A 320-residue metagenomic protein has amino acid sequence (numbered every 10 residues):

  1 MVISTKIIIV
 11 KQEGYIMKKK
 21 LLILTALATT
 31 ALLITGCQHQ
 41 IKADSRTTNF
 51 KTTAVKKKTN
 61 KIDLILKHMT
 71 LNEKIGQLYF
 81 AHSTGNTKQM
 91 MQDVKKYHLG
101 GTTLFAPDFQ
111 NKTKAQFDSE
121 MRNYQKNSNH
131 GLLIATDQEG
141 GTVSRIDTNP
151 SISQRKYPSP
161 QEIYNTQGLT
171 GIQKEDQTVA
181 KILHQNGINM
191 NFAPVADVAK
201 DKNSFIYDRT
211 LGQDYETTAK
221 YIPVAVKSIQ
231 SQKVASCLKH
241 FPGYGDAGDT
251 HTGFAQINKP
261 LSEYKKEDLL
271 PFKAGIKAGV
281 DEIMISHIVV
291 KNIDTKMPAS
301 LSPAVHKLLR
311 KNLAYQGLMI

Functional and structural regions predicted by a protein language model:
M1-I16: Short, Lys/Arg-enriched N-terminal segments with co-localized hydrophobic residues within the first ~10-30 amino acids
M17-I41: Sec-dependent N-terminal signal peptides of Gram-positive bacterial secreted proteins and lipoproteins
A31, N72, K96, Q185 (+2 more regions): Alpha-helix termination/capping residues and helix-transition junctions
H39-M69, K74-G76: N-terminal, intrinsically disordered, polar/charged segments of Gram-positive cell-envelope systems that serve as
T70, K112-R122, L132, V143 (+2 more regions): Second-shell residues forming the walls of enzyme active-site clefts
E73, Y79-G101, A106-F109: N-terminal carbohydrate-binding/catalytic regions of secreted carbohydrate-active enzymes
T84-K95, I172-V179, K266-P271: Short, acidic/polar
K96-T218, G245-N258, S286-P298: Enzymes and membrane/adaptor proteins characterized by extended Gly/Ser/Thr/Asp/Glu-rich, aromatic-dotted
